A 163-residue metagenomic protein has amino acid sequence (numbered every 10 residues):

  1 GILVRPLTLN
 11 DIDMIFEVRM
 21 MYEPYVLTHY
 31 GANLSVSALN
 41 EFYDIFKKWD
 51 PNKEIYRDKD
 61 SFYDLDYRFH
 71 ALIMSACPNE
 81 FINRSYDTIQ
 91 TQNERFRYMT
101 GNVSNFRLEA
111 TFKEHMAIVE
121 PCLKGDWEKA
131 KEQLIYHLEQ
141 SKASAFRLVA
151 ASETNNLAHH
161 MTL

Functional and structural regions predicted by a protein language model:
G1-A32, F146-L163: Short linear motifs at protein or domain termini
R19, L27, A32-T100, K113-P121 (+1 more regions): Conserved amphipathic alpha-helical segments that form helical-bundle/coiled-coil interaction surfaces
V103-L163: C-terminal regulatory/effector modules of DNA-binding transcriptional regulators
